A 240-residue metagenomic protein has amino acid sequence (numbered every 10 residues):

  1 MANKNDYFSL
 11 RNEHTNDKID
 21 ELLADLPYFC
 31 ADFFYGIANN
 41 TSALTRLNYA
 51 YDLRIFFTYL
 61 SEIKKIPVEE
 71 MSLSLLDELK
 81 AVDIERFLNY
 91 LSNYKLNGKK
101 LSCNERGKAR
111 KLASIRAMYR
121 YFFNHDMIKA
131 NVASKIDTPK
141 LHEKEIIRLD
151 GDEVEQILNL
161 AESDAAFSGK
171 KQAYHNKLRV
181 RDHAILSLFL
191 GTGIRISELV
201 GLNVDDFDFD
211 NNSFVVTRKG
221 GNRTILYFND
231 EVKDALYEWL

Functional and structural regions predicted by a protein language model:
M1-L240: Conserved catalytic core of the tyrosine transesterase superfamily
